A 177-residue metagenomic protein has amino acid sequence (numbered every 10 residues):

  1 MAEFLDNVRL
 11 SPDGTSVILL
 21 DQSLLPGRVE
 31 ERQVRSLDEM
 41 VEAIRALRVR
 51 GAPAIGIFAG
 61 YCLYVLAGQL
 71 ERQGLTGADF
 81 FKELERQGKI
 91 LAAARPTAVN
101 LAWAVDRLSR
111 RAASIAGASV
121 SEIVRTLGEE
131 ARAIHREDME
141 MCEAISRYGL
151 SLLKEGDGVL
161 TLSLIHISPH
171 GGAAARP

Functional and structural regions predicted by a protein language model:
A2-E3: Short, Gly/Pro- and small/polar-rich lid/capping loops
D6-S119: Long amphipathic alpha-helical segments
D6-V8, V99-L108, I115, S119 (+1 more regions): C-terminal binding/interaction regions
V34, M139-E143, H170: Conserved phosphate-coordination/catalytic loops
F81, S121-V124, P177: Short, structured helix-loop boundary elements
T161-L162: Interfacial segments of alpha-helical transmembrane regions
I165-I167: Conserved small/polar residues in nucleotide/adenosyl-binding loops
P169-G172, P177: Positively charged, low-complexity/disordered segments
